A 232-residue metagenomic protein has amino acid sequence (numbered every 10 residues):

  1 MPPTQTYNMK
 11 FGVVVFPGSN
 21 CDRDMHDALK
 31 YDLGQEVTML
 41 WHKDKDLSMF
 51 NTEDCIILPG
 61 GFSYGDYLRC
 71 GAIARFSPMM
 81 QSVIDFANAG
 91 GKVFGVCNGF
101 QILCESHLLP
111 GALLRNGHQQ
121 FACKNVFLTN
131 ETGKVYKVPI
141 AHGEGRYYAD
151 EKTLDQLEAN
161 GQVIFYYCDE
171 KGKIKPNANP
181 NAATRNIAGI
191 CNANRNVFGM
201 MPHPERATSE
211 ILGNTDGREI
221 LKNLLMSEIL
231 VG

Functional and structural regions predicted by a protein language model:
M1-V96, F100-P110, N116-A122, E158 (+3 more regions): N-terminal beta1-alpha1 cap of cysteine-dependent amidohydrolase-like domains
L114-A141: Alpha/beta-hydrolase-fold enzymes
E131-G232: C-terminal and late-domain segments of enzyme folds
